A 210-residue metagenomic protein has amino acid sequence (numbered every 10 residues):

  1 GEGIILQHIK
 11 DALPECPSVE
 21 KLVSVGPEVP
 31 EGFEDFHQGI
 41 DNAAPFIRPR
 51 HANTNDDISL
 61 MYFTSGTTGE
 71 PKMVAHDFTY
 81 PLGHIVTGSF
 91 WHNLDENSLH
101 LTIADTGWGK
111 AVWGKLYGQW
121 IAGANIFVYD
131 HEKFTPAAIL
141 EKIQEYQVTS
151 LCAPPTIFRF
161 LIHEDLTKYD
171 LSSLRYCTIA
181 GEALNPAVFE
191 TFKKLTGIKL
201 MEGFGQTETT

Functional and structural regions predicted by a protein language model:
G1-Q38: Structural core segment of the AMP-binding/adenylate-forming
I4-L6, T156-F158, L184: Alpha-helix capping/helix-boundary segments
I4-Q7, K72-A75, T102, N125-E132 (+1 more regions): Short beta-strand->loop structural element characteristic of the AMP-binding/adenylate-forming
S24-E31, D41-F63, E70, N93-L99 (+1 more regions): Conserved pre-ATP/AMP-binding loop-to-beta segment of ANL
H37-Q38, I121, V148-C152, I162-T210: Gly/Ser/Thr-rich phosphate-binding loop
I58, T64-T67, H100, I143 (+4 more regions): Conserved S/T- and glycine-rich ATP-binding loop of Class I adenylate-forming
S59-G83: Conserved AMP-binding A3 loop
L82-L99, T106-T149, E164: Conserved AMP-binding/adenylation subdomain of ANL enzymes
